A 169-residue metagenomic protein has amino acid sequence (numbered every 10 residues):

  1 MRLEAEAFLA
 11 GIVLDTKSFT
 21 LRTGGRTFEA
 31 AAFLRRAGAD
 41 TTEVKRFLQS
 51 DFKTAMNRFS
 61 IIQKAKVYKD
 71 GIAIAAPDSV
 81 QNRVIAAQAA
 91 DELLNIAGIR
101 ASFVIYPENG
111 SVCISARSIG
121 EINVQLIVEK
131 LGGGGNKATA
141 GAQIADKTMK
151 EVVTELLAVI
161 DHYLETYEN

Functional and structural regions predicted by a protein language model:
M1-G11: A short, charged helix-loop
L9, V13-K130, G135-N169: Hydrophobic helix-and-loop "lid/oligomerization" segment in the mid-to-C-terminal part of catalytic domains
